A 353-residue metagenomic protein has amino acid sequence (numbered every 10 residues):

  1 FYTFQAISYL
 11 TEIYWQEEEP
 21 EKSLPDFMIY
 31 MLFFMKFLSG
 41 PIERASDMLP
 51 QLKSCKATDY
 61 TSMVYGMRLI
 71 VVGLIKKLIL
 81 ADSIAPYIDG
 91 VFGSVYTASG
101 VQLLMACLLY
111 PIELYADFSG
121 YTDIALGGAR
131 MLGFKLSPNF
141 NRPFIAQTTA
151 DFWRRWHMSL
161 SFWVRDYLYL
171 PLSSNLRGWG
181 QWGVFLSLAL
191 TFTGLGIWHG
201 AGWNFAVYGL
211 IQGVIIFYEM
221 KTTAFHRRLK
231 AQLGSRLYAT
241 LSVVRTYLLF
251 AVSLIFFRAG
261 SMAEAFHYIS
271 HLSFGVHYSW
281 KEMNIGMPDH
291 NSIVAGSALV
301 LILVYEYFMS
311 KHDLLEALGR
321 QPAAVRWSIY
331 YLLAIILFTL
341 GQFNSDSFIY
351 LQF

Functional and structural regions predicted by a protein language model:
F1-Q352: Membrane-embedded transmembrane alpha-helical bundles that form the catalytic cores of multi-pass lipid-modifying
